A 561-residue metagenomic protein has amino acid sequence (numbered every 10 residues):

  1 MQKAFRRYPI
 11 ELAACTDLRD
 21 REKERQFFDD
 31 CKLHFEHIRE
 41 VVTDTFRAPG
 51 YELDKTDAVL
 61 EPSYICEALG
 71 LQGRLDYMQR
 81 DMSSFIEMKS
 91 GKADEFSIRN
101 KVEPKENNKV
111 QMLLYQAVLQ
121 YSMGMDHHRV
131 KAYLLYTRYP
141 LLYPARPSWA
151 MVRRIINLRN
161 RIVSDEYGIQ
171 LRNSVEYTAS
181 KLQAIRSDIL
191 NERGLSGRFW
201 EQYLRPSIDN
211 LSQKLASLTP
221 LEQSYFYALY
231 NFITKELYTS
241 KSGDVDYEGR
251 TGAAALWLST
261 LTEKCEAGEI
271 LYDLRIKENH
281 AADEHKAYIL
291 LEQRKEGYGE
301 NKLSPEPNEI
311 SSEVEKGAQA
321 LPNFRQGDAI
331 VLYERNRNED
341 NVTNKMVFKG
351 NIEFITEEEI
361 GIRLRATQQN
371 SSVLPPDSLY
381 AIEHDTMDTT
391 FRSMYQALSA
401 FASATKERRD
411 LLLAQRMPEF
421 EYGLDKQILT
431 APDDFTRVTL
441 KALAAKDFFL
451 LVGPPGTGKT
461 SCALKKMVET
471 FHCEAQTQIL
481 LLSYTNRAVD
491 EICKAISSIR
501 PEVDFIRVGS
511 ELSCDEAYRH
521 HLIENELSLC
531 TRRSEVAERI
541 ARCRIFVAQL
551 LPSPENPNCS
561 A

Functional and structural regions predicted by a protein language model:
M1-S83, V110: Metal-dependent nuclease catalytic cores that hydrolyze phosphodiester bonds in DNA/RNA, characterized by
L53-N160: Mg2+/Mn2+-dependent nuclease catalytic core
R129, L141-F199: Contiguous mid-protein beta-loop-alpha structural module that forms a pocket-lining wall or clamp of enzyme active
L135-L141, A150-R153, N157-D165, E296-S311 (+6 more regions): Pre-ATPase regulatory/linker segments immediately N-terminal to the P-loop/RecA-like helicase/translocase core
E176-N338: Accessory interdomain/linker segments of ATP-dependent helicases and helicase-like nucleic-acid enzymes that mediate
F435, P455, T485: Short, conserved phosphate/pyrophosphate- and ester-handling motifs at nucleotide-, phospho-/glycolipid
A445-E469: Walker A/P-loop
V468, Q476-A561: Conserved P-loop NTPase motor core of helicases/translocases
